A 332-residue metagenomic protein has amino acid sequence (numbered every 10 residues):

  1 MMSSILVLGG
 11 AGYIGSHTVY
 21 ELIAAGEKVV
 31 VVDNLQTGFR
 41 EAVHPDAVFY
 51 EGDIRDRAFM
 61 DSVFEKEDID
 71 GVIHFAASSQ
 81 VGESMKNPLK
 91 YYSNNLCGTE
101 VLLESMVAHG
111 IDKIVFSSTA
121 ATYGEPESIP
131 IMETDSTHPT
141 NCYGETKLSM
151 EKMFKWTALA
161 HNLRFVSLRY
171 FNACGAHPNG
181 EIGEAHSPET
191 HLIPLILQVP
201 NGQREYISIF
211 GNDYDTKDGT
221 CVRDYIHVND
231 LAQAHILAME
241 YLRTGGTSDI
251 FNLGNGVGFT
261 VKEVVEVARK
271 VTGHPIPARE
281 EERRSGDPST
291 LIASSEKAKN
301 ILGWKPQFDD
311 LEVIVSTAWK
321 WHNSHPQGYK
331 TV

Functional and structural regions predicted by a protein language model:
M1-A176: N-terminal Rossmann-like NAD(P)+-binding domain of SDR-like oxidoreductases, especially those catalyzing
G10, G38-R40, G52, G82 (+10 more regions): Glycine-centered small-residue hotspots that permit tight backbone geometry or close packing
R40, F171-L192, G202-R223: Short, flexible, glycine-rich and Lys/Arg-enriched loop motifs at helix boundaries that contact anionic partners
E51-I54, D135-P139, S187-T190, K299-I301 (+1 more regions): Short, structured secondary-structure boundary patches
R55, A76-S79, Y91, P188 (+3 more regions): Glycosyltransferase donor-binding loop in the core domain
A58, S62, C97-V101, L148 (+6 more regions): Short, contiguous clusters of charged residues that form electrostatic/catalytic patches at enzyme active sites, used
Y92, T140-L148, I182, H186-P194 (+1 more regions): Short-chain dehydrogenase/reductase
L195-V332: C-terminal substrate-binding subdomain of Rossmann-fold SDR/epimerase-dehydratase oxidoreductases
